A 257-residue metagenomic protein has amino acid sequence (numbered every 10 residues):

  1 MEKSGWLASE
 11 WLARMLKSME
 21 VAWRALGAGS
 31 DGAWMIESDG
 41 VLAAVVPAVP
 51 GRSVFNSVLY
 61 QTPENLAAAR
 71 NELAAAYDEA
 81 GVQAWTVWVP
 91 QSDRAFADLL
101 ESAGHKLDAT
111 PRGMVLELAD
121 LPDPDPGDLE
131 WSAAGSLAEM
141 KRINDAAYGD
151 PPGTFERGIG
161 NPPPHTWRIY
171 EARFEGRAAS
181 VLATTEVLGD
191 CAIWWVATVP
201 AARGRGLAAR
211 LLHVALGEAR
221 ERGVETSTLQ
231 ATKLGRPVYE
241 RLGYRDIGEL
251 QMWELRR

Functional and structural regions predicted by a protein language model:
M1-A80: N-terminal charged segments
V49-S57, D108, T185-W194, R203: A conserved beta-turn-beta hairpin within the catalytic core of GNAT-like acetyltransferases that forms part
P63-L137, W253-L255: Acyl-donor-binding surface of acyltransferase catalytic domains
L66-A75, W195-P200, G204-G217, E221 (+2 more regions): Conserved acetyl-CoA-binding loop-helix of GNAT-fold acetyltransferases
A80-P90, A219-A231: Conserved GNAT acetyl-CoA-binding A-motif
D93-L107, A209, E221, K233-L250: Conserved active-site alpha-helix within GNAT-family acetyltransferase domains
I143-T154: Helix-loop element at the rim of GNAT/NAT acetyltransferase active sites that forms part of the acceptor-substrate
P152-V199: A conserved beta-strand-loop-helix scaffold within acyl/acetyltransferase catalytic domains
